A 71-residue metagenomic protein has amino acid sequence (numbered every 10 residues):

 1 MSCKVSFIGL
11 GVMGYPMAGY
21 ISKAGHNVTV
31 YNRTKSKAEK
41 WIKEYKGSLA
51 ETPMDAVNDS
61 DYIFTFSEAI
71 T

Functional and structural regions predicted by a protein language model:
M1-T65: NAD(P)+-binding Rossmann beta1-loop-alpha1 motif at the extreme N-terminus of oxidoreductases
F66-T71: Beta-loop-alpha module in the N-terminal Rossmann-like domain of NAD(P)-dependent dehydrogenases, especially those
